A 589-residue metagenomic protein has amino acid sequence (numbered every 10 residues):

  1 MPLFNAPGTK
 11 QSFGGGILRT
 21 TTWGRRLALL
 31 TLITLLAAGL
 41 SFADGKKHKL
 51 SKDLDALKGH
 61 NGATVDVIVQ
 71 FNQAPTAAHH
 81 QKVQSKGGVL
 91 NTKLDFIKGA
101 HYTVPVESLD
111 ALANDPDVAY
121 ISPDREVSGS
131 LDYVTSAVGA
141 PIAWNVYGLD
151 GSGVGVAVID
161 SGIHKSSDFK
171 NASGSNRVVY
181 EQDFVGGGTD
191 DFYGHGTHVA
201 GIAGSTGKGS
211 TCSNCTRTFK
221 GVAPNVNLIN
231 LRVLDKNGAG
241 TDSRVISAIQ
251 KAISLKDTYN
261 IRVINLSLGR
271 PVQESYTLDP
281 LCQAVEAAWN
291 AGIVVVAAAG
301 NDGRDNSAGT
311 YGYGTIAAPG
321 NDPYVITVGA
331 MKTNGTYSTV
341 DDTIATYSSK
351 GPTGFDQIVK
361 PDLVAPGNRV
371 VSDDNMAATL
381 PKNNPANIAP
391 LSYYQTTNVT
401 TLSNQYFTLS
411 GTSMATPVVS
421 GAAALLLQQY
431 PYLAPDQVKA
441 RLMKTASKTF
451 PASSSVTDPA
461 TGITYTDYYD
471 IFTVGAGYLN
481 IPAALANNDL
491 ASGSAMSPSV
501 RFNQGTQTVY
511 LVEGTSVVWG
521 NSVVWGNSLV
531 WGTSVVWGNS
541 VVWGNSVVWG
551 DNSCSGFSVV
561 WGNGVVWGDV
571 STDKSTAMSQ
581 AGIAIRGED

Functional and structural regions predicted by a protein language model:
P2-G8, S12-Y147, V154-V156, S167 (+10 more regions): Autoinhibitory N-terminal propeptides
D44-K47, G62, Q81, V89 (+13 more regions): Subtilisin-like serine protease catalytic core
K52-K58, D132, C215, F219-K220 (+9 more regions): C-terminal subdomain of the subtilisin-like protease fold in secreted/lumenal serine endopeptidases
S108, N214-T218, L281-V285, G309-I316 (+1 more regions): Short beta-alpha junctions and helix-cap segments that line functional grooves
D160, G300, G411: Active-site glycine-centered loops adjacent to acidic/histidine catalytic or metal-binding residues that shape
D279-V295: Catalytic-core regions built around general acid/base machinery
N301-N321: Glycine-rich, charge-decorated loop segments at or immediately adjacent to ligand/cofactor-binding or catalytic sites
A317-S420, A424, A483, Q507 (+7 more regions): Extracellular S/T/G-rich loop segment that most often corresponds to the catalytic His/Ser-adjacent loop
